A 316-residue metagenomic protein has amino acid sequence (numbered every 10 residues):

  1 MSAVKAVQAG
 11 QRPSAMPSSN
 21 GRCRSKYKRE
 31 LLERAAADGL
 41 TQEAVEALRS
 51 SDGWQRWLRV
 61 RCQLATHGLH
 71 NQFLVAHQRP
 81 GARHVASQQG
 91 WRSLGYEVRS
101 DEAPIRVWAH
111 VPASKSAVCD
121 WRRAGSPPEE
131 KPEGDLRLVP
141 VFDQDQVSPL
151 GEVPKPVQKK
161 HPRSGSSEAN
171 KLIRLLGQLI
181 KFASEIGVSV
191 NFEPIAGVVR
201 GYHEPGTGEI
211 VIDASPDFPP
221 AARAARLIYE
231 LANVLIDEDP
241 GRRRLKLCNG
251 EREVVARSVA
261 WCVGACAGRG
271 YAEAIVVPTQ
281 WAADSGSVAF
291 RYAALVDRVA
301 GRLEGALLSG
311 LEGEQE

Functional and structural regions predicted by a protein language model:
M1-E316: N-terminal accessory/interface modules of nucleic-acid-binding and processing proteins
